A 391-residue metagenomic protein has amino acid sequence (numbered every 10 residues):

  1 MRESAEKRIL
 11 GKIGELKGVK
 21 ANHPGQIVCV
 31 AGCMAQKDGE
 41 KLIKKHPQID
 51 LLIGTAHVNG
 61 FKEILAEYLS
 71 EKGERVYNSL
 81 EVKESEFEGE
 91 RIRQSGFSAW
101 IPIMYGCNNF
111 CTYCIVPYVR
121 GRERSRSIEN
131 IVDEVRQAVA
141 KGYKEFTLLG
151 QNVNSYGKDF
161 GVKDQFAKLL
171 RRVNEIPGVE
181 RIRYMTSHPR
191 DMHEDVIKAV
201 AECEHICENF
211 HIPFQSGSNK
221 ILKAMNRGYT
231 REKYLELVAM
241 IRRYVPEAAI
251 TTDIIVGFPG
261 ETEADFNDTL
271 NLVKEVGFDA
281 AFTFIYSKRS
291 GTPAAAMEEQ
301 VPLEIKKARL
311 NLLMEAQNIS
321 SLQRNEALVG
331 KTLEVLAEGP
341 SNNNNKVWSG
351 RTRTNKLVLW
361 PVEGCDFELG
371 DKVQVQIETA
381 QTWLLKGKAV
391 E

Functional and structural regions predicted by a protein language model:
M1-Y156, D195, F210, E232-R243 (+4 more regions): Proteins enriched for Cys/Gly/acidic motifs involved in redox and nucleic-acid/cofactor modification
A5-K7, R122-E129, G157-K163, K223-R227 (+3 more regions): Short, solvent-exposed loop/turn segments at secondary-structure boundaries
V28-G32, K37, L42, A140-E263 (+1 more regions): Conserved SAM/AdoMet-binding glycine-rich loop
Q94-F97, C107-N109, I206, S216 (+5 more regions): Short flexible coil/turn linkers enriched for glycine and charged/polar residues that connect secondary-structure
C111, I131, L148, Y184 (+7 more regions): Conserved, mostly hydrophobic/aromatic
G150, T186, F214-S216, T252-V256 (+6 more regions): Active-site proximal loops enriched in glycine and acidic residues that flank catalytic Cys/His/Asp and coordinate
G157-N174, G178, M225-G228, K288-I319: Radical SAM enzyme [4Fe-4S]-AdoMet core and its adjacent flexible, acidic and glycine-rich loops/tails across
A296-E391: Terminal RNA-binding accessory module
